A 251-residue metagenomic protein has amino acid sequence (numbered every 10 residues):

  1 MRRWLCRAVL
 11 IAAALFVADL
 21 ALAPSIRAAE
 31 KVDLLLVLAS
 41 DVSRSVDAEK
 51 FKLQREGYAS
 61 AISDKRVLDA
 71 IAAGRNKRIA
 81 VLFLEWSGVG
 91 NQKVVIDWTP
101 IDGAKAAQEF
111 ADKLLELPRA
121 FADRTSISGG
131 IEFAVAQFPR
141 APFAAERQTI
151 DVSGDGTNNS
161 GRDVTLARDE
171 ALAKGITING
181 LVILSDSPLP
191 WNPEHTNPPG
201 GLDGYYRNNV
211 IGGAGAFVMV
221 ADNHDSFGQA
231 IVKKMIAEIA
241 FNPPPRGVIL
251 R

Functional and structural regions predicted by a protein language model:
R2, A18-V37, S43-K50, A144 (+1 more regions): Acidic, polar low-complexity linker/tail segments
E30-V95, A134, T149-S153: Von Willebrand factor
A39-E49, V81, D97, K113-R124 (+3 more regions): Second-shell loop/turn segments in exported
D41-V42, A134, E146-S160, A167 (+2 more regions): DG-centered beta-turn motif at the end of beta-strands
G74-K113, P193-P199, D203-R207: Short beta-strand-loop
K93, K105-Q148, V182-W191, P198 (+1 more regions): Von Willebrand factor
T157-Y205: VWA/integrin I-like adhesion module and closely mimicked acidic/polar interface patches used
V218-R251: C-terminal "exit" segments of structured domains
